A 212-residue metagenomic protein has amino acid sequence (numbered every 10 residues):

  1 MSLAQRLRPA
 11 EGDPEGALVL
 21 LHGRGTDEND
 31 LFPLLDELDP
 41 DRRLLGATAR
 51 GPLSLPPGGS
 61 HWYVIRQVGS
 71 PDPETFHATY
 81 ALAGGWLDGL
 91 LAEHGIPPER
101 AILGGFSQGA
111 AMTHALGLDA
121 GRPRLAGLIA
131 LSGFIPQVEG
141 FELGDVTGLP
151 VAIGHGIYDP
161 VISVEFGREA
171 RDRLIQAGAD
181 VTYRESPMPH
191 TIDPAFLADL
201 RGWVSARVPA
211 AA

Functional and structural regions predicted by a protein language model:
M1-R100: Serine-hydrolase catalytic machinery in alpha/beta-hydrolase-like enzymes
P33, A115-D119: Active-site signature of alpha/beta-hydrolase-fold catalytic machinery across serine- and Asp/Cys-nucleophile hydrolases
G58-I65, G133-V151: Flexible "cap/lid" loop of the alpha/beta hydrolase fold
L103-G105, L131: Short beta-strand immediately N-terminal to the catalytic nucleophile in serine-hydrolase-like folds
G105-G109, T113: Gly/Ala-rich beta-loop-alpha elbow adjacent to hydrolase catalytic centers
P123-I135: A conserved short beta-strand
A152-H155, D159: Short beta-strand/loop motif that positions the catalytic acidic residue of the alpha/beta-hydrolase fold
E165-A212: C-terminal catalytic histidine-bearing segment of alpha/beta-hydrolase fold enzymes
